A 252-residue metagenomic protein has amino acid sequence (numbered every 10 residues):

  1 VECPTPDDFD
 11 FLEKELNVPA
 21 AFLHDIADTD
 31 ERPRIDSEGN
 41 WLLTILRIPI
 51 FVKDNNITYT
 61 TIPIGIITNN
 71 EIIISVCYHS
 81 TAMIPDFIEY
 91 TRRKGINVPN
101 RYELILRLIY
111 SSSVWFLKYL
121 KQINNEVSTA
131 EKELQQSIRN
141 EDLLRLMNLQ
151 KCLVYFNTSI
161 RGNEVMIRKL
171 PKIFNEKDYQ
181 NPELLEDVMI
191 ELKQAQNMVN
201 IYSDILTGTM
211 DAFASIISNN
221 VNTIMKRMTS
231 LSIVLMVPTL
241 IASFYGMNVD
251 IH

Functional and structural regions predicted by a protein language model:
V1-D178, L184-D187, E191-M198: Peripheral, non-transmembrane regulatory/ligand-interaction domains of membrane transport proteins
N17, K193-H252: Hydrophobic alpha-helical transmembrane segments and their immediately adjacent juxtamembrane loops
